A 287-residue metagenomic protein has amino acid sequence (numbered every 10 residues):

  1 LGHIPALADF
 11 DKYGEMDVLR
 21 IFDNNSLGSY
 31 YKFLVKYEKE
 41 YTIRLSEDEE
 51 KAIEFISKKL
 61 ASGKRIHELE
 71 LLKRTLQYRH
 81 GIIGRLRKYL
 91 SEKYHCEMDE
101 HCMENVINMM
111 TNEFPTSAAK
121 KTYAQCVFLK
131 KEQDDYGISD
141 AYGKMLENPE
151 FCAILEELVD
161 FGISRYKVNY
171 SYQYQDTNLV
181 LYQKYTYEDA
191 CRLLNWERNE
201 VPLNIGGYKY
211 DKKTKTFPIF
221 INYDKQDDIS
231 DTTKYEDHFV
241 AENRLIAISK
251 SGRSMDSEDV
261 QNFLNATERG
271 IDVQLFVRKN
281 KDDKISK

Functional and structural regions predicted by a protein language model:
L1, K287: C-terminal, active-site-flanking charged/polar segments
G2-L86: Long, largely alpha-helical accessory region at the distal end of helicase-like NTP-driven motors
D17, L34-V35, Y41, L45 (+11 more regions): Generic alpha-helical secondary structure signal
V35, E47-I56, A61, R65-I66 (+1 more regions): Acidic, glycine-rich low-complexity segments with interspersed aromatic residues
K51-F55, K59-L146: Terminal accessory regions of large proteins
M103-K213: Charge-dense, extended regions
